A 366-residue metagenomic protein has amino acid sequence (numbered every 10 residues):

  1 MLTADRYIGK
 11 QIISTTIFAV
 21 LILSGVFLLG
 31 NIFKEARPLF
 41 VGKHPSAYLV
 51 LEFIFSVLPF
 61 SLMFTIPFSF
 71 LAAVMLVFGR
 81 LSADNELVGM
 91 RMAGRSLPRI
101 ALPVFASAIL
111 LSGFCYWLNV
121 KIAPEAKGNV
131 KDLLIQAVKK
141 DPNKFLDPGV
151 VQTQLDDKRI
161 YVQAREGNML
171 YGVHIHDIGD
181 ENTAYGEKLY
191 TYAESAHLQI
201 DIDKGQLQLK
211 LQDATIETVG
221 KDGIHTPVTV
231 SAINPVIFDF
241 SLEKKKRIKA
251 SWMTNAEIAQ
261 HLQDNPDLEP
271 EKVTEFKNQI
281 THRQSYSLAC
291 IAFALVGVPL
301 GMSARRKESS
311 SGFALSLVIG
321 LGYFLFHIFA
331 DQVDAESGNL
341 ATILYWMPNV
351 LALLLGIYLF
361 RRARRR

Functional and structural regions predicted by a protein language model:
M1-D156, E181, Y185-G186, E217-D222 (+1 more regions): Transmembrane alpha-helices
I8, L170, T191-S195, L209-I216: Extended beta-sheet lipid-handling architectures
K158, Y171, L189-E194, V296: Short beta-strand or tight-loop elements that sit immediately N-terminal to catalytic metal-binding acidic residues
Y161-Q163, A193-I200: Extended lipid/amphipathic-ligand handling interfaces
Q163-T183: Extracytoplasmic/periplasmic/luminal assembly and interaction segments in envelope/secretory/respiratory proteins
E166-N168, L189, I200-L209: Edge/loop elements at the starts and ends of beta-strands within beta-rich repeat scaffolds
D222-V228: Beta-sandwich strand segments
A232-V236: A short, surface-exposed beta-strand/turn
